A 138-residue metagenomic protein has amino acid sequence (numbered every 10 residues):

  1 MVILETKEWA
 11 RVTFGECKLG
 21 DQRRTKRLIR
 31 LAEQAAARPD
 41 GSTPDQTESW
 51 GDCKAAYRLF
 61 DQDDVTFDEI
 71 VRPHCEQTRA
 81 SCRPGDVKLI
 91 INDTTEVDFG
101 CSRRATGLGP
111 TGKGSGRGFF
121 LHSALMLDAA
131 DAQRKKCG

Functional and structural regions predicted by a protein language model:
M1-G138: Conserved, well-structured functional cores that handle cations and Mg-NTP chemistry
